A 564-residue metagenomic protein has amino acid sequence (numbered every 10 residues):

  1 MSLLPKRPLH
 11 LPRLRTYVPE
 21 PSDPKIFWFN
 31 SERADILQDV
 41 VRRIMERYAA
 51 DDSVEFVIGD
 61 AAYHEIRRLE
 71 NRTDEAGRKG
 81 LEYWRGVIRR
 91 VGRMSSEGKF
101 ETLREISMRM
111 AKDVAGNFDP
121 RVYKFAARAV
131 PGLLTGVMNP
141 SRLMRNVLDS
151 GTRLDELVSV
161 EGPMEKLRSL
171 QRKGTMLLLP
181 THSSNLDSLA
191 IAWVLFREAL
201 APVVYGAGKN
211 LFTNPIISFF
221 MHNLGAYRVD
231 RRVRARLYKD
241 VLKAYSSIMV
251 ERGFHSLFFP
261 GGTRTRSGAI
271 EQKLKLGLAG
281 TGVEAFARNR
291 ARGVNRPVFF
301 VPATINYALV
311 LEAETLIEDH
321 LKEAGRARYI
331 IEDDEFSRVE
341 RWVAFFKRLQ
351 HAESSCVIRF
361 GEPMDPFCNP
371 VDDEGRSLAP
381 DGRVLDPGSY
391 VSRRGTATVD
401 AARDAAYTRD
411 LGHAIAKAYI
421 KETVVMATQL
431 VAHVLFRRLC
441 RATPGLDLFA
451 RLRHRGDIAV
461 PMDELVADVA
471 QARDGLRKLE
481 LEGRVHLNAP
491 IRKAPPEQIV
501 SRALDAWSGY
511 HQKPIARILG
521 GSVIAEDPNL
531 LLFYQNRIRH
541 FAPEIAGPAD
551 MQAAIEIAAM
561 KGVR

Functional and structural regions predicted by a protein language model:
M1-L257, G262-R564: Membrane-interfacial terminal anchoring regions of lipid-handling membrane enzymes
